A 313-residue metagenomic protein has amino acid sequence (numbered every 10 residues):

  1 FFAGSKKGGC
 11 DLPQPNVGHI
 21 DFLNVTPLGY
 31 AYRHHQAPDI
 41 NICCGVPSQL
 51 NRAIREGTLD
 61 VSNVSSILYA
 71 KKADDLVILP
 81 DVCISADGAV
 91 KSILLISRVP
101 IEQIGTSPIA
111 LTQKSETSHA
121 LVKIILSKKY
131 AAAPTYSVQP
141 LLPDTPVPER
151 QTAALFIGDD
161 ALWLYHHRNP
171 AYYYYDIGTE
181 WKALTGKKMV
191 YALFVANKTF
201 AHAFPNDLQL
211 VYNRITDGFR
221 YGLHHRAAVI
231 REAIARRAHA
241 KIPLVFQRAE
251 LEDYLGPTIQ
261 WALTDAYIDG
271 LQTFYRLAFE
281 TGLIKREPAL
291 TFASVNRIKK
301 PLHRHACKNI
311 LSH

Functional and structural regions predicted by a protein language model:
F1-D11: Short, Lys/Arg-enriched N-terminal segments with co-localized hydrophobic residues within the first ~10-30 amino acids
P13-H34, G45, S92-Q151, D159-L162 (+1 more regions): Bilobed "Venus flytrap"/periplasmic-binding protein-like clamshell domains and structurally analogous long
L23-N24, V46-P47, T58-D75, P80-V82 (+3 more regions): Beta->alpha turn/N-cap motifs
A53-R55, P146-P148, A278: Hydrophobic residues within well-ordered alpha-helices
P80-I101, A183-H202: Hydrophobic/proline-rich hinge and linker segments of small-molecule sensing/allosteric domains, predominantly
Q139-I234: Pocket-lining segment of extracytoplasmic ligand-binding domains
H202-E280: Secondary-structure end/capping motifs
A266-H313: Long, low-complexity C-terminal extensions of enzymes
